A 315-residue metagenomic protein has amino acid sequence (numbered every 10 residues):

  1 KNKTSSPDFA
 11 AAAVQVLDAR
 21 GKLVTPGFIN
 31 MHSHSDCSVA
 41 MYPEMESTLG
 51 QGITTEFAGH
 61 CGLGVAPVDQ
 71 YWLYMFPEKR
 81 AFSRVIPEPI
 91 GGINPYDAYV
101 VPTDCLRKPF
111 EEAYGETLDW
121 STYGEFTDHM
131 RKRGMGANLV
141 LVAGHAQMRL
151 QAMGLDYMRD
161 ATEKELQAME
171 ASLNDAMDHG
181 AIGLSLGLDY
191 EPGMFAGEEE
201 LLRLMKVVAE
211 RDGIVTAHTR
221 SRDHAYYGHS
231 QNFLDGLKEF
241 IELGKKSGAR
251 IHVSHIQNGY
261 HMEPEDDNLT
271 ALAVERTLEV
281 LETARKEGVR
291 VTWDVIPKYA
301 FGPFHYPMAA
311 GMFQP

Functional and structural regions predicted by a protein language model:
K1-G27, Y42: Histidine-rich, glycine-flanked metal-binding segment
L17, F57-A58, L141, S185-L186 (+2 more regions): General beta-strand structural signal in soluble alpha/beta enzymes
P26-D36: Metallo-beta-lactamase
D36-V39, L63-A66, R149, Y190-G193 (+3 more regions): Active-site environment of divalent metal-dependent phosphoester hydrolases
M41-I182, D212-G213, V289: Divalent-metal coordination cores built from histidine and acidic residues
F126-M130, M135-E163, M169-Y190, M205 (+3 more regions): Active-site neighborhoods of metal-dependent hydrolases
A181-G236: Divalent metal-binding pocket/active-site signature
